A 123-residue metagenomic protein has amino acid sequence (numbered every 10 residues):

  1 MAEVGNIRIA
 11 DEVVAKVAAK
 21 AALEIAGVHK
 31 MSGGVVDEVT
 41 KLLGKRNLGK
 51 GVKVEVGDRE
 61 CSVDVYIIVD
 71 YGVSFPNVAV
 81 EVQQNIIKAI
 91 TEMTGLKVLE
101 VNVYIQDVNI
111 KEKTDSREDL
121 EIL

Functional and structural regions predicted by a protein language model:
M1-G5, I9, L43, N47-G49: Extended, well-folded interaction surfaces typified by the phenylalanyl-tRNA synthetase beta subunit core
A2, N109-L123: Short, charged, intrinsically disordered terminal tails
V4-R8, V13, V17, A26 (+1 more regions): Alpha-helical assembly-interface signal, strongest on the long, hydrophobic N-terminal helix that forms
A22-L23, V28-M31: Short acidic amphipathic segments
M31, V35-Y66: Short edge beta-strands and adjacent turn/loop segments
D58-R59, V63-V80: A short interface-forming secondary-structure element
I68-D70, Y104-V108: Short loop/turn motifs enriched for small/polar and acidic residues
F75-V98: Short, non-transmembrane amphipathic alpha-helical segments
